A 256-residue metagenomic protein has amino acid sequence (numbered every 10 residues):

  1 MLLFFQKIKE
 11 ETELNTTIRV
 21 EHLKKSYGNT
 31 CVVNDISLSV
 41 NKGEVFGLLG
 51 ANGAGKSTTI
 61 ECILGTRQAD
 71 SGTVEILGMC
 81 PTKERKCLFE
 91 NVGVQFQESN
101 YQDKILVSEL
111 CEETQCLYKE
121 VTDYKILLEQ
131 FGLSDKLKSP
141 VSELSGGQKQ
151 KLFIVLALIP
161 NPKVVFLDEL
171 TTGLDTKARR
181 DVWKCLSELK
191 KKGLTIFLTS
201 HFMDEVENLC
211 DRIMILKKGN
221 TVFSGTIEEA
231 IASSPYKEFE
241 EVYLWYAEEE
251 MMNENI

Functional and structural regions predicted by a protein language model:
G72-K83, C87-L88: Conserved ABC transporter NBD signature motif
E112, C116, V121-K136: Conserved ABC ATPase "signature" region
P140-L144: Conserved ABC ATPase signature
V165-E169: Catalytic Walker B motif of ABC-type/P-loop ATPase nucleotide-binding domains
S224-G225: ABC ATPase "signature
